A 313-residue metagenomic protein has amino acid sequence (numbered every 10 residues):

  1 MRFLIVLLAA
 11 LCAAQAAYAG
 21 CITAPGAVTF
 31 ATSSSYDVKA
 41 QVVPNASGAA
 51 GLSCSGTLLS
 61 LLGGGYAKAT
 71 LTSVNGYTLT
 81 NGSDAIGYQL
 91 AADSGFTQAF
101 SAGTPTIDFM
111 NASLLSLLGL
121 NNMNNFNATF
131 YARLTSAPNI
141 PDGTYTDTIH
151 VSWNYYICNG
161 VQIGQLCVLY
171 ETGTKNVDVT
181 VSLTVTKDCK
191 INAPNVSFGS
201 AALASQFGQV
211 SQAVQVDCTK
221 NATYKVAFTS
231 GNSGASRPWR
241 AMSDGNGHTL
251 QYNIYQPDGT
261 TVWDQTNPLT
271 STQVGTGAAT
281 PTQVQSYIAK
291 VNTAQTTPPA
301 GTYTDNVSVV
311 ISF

Functional and structural regions predicted by a protein language model:
M1-L4: Positively charged n-region of N-terminal signal peptides that target proteins for export
A13-A16: N-terminal signal peptide c-region/cleavage motif recognized by signal peptidases
Y18-T80, Y131-G245, A279-F313: N-terminal small/polar-rich segments of proteins
V74-N124: A surface-exposed loop-and-adjacent beta-strand signature within N-terminal beta-sandwich domains that mediate ligand
G82, Q89-G95, S152, T229 (+1 more regions): Predominantly extracellular/luminal cell-surface or secreted proteins
S101-L115, D258-P281: Extracellular beta-sheet repeat scaffolds used for adhesion and glycan interaction
N127-T129: A gly/proline- and charged-residue-enriched helix-loop-helix capping module
T223, G234-S236, G245-N253, P257-V262 (+2 more regions): Compositional signature of intrinsically disordered, low-complexity segments enriched in polar residues
